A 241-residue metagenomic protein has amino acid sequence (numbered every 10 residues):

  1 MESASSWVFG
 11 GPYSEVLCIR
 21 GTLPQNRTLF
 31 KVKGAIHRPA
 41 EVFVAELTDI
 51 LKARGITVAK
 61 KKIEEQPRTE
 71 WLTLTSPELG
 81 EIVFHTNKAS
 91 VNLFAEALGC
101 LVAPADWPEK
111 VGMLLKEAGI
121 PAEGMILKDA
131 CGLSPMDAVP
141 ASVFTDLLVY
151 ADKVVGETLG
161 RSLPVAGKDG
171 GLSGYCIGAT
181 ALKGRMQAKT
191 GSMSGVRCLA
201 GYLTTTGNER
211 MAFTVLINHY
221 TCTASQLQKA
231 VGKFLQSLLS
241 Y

Functional and structural regions predicted by a protein language model:
M1-A122, Y241: Conserved serine DD-peptidase/penicillin-binding transpeptidase domain and beta-lactam-recognizing active-site
A89, G99-Y241: Small-residue-rich helix-loop
